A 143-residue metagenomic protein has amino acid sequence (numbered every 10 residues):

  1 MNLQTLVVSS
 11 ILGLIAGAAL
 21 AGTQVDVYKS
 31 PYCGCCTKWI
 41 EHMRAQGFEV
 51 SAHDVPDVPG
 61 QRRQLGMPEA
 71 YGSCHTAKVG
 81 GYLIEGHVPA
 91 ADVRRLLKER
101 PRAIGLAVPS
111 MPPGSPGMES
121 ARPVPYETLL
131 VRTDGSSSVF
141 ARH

Functional and structural regions predicted by a protein language model:
M1-S10: Bacterial N-terminal signal peptides that target proteins for export
A16-A18: N-terminal signal peptide c-region/cleavage motif recognized by signal peptidases
L20-Q46: Local sequence-structure signature of Cys/Sec-based thiol-disulfide redox active-site neighborhoods
Q24-V25, F48-V50, G80-L83: Short active-site oxyanion
Y28-S30, H53-P56, H87, P109-M111: Active-site-proximal beta-strand/loop segments in catalytic clefts of secreted hydrolases
Y32, W39, D54-D57, P89-V93: Stable alpha-helical elements in mature extracytoplasmic
I40-G60: Conserved helix-turn-beta segment immediately C-terminal to the redox Cys motif in thioredoxin-like folds
Q64-H143: Thiol/selenol-based redox catalytic cores and closely related redox-interacting motifs
